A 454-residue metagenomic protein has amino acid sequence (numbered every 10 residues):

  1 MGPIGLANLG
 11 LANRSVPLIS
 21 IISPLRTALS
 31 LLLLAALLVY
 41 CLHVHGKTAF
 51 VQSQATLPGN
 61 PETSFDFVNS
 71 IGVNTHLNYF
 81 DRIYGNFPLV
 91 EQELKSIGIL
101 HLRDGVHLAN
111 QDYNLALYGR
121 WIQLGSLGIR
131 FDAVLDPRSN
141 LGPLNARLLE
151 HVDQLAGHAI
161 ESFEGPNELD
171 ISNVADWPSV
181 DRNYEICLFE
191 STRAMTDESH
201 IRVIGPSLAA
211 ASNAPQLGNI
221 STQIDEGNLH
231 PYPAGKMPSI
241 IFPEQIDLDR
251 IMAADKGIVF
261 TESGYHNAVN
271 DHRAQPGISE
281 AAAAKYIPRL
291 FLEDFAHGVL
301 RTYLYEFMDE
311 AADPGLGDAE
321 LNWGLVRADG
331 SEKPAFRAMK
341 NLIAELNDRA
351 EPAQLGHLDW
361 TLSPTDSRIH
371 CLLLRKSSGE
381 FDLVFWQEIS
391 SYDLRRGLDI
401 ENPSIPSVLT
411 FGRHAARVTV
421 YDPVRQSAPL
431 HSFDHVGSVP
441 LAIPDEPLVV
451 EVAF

Functional and structural regions predicted by a protein language model:
A49-L108: Boundary/entry segment of secreted carbohydrate-active catalytic domains
D81-N86, D112-Y118, S139-D247, I251-A253 (+3 more regions): Active-site cleft segment of glycoside hydrolase catalytic domains centered on the general acid/base Glu
L100-L108, D132, E164, N228 (+1 more regions): Conserved beta-strand positions in the central sheet of alpha/beta enzyme cores
L102, E168, G227, E262 (+4 more regions): Conserved, mostly hydrophobic/aromatic
R273-L346, G356-P364: Aromatic/acidic polysaccharide-binding cleft in carbohydrate-active enzymes
D359-H414: Carbohydrate-binding surface patches
P406-A428: Solvent-exposed beta-hairpin/edge-strand motifs
L430-F454: C-terminal beta-strand-rich structural cap/linker in extracellular carbohydrate-active enzymes
